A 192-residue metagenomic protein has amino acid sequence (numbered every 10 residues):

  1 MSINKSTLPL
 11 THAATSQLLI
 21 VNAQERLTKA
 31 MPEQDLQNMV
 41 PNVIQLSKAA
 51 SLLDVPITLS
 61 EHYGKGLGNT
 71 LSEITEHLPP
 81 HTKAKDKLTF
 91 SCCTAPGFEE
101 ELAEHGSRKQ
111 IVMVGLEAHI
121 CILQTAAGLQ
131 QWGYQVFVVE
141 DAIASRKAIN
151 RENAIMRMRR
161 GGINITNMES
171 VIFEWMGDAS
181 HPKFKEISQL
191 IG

Functional and structural regions predicted by a protein language model:
S2-L10, A14-Q17, K65-G192: Active-site-adjacent betaalpha module
A13-S16, P32-T58: A short alpha/beta connector and helix-capping loop motif
I20-V21, P56-H62: Short beta-strand segments at enzyme active-site cores
V21, Q45-L46, L129-Q131: Short, flexible segments with low predicted structural confidence
E25-A30: Short acidic, Gly/Ser-rich segments with clustered Asp/Glu that frequently serve as metal-coordination loops in enzyme
D35-L36, E61, K87-F90: Short, flexible loop segments at the rims of nucleotide/cofactor-binding pockets, characterized by
N42-Q45, E61, C92, M176: Residue-level signal for alpha-helical context at structural boundaries
